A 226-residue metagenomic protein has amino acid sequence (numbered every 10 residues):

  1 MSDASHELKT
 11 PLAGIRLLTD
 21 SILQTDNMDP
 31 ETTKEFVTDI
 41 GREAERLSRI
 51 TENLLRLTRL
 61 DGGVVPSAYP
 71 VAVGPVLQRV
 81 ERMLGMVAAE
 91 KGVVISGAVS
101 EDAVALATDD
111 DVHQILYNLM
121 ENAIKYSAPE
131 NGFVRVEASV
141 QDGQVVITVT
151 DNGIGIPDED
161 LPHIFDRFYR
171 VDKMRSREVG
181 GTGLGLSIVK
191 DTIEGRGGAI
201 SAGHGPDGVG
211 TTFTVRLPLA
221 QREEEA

Functional and structural regions predicted by a protein language model:
L23-P30: Short acidic helix/loop segment immediately C-terminal to the autophosphorylated histidine in two-component histidine
R42-L47: Short alpha-helical segment of the dimerization/phosphotransfer core of two-component systems
G62-V71, P75-V76, L106, A128: Short flexible loop/turn segments at helix-to-beta-strand junctions within the C-terminal catalytic HATPase_c
Y69-P70, A89, V94-V104: Conserved catalytic submotifs in the C-terminal HATPase_c
A123-I124: Short helix-loop "hinge" at the ATP-lid/N-box region of the Bergerat-fold HATPase_c
I156-R170: Short conserved segment of the HATPase_c
G197-A199: Conserved glycine-rich
